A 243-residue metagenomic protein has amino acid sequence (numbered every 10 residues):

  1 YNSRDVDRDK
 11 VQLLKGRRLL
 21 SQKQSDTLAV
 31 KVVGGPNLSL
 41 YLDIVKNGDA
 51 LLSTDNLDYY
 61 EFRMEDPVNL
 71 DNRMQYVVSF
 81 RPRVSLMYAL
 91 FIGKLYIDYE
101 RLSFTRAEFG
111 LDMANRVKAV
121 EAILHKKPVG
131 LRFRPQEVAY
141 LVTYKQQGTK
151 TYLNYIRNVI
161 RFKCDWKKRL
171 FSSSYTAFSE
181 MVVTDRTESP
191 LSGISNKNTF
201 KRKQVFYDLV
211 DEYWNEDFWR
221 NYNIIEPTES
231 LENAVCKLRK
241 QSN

Functional and structural regions predicted by a protein language model:
Y1-L90, R116-V117, S174-N243: Structured extracytoplasmic
D49-D55, E61-E65, R73-S189: Gly/Pro-enriched, hydrophobic low-complexity segments that function as extracytoplasmic propeptides/linkers
